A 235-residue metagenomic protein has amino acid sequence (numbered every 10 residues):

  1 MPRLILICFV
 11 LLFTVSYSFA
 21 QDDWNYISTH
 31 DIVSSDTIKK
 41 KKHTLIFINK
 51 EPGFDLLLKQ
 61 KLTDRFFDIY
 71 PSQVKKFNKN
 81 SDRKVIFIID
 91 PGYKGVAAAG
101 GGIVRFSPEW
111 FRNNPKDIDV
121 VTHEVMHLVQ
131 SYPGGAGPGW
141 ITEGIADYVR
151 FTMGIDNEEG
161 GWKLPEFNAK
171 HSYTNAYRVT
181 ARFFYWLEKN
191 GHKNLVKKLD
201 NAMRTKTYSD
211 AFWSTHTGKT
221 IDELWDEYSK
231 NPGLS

Functional and structural regions predicted by a protein language model:
M1-D23: Bacterial Sec-dependent N-terminal signal peptides
D22-N25, T180, L187-S235: Pan-zinc metallopeptidase signature
D22-V125, S209-A211: Juxtacatalytic substrate-recognition/specificity segment
P52-G53, G92-G95, F111-R112, L128 (+4 more regions): Solvent-exposed loop/turn segments at secondary-structure junctions within structured extracellular/periplasmic domains
L56-D68, F111-V120, A136, W140 (+4 more regions): Soluble non-cytosolic domains of exported or imported proteins
I69, G137-R178: Post-HExxH zinc-binding segment in Zn-dependent metallohydrolases
V74-D90, P133-G139, E158-P165, F184 (+1 more regions): Surface-exposed patches in mature extracellular/periplasmic domains of secreted proteins
D119-S131, E143-D147: Active-site recognition of the HExxH zinc-binding catalytic motif
